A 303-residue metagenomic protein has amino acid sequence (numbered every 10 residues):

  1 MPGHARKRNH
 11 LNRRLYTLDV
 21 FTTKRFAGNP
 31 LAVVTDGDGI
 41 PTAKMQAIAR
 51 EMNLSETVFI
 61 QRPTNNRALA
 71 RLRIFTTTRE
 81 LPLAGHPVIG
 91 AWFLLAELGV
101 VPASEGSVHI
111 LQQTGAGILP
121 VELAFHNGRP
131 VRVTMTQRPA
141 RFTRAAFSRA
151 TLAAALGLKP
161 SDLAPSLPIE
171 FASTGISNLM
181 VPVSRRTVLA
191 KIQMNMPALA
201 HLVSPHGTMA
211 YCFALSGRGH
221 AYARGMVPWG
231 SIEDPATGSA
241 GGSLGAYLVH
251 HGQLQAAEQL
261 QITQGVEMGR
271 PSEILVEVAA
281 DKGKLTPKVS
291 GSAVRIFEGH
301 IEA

Functional and structural regions predicted by a protein language model:
P2-L83, I89-A303: Active-site proximal loop and beta-alpha junction motif in alpha/beta enzyme cores
